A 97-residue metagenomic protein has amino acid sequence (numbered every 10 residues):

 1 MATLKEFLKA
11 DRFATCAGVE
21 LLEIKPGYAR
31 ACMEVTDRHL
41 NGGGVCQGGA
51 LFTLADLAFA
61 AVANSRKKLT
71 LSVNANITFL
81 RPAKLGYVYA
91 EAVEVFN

Functional and structural regions predicted by a protein language model:
M1-N97: Terminal targeting signals and extreme-terminal segments of soluble enzymes
